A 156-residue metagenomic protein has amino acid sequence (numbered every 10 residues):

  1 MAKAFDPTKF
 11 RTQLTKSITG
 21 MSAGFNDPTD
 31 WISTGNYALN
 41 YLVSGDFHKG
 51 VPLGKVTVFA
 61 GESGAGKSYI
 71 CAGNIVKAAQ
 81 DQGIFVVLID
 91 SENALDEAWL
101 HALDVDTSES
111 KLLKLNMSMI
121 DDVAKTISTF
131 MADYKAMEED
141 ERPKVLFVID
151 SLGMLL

Functional and structural regions predicted by a protein language model:
A2-S110, D122-A132: The Walker A/P-loop phosphate-binding site
L88, L115, S151: Small/polar loops that bind or transfer phosphate-bearing groups
S110-S118: Short acidic-hydrophobic, aromatic-tinged amphipathic segments that line or gate anion-handling sites
S118-L156: Phosphate-binding/switch loop-helix module in NTP-utilizing enzymes
